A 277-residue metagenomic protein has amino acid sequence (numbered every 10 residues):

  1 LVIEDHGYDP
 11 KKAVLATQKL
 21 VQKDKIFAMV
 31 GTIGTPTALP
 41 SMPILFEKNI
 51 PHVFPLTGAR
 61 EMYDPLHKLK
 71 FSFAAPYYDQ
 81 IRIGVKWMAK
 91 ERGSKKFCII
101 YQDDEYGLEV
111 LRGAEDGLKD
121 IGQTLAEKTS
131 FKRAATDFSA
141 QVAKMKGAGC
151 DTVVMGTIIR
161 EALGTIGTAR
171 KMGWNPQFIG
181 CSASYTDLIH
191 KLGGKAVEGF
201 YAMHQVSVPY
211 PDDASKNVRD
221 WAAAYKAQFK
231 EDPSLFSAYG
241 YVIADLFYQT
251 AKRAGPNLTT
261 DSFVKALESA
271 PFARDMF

Functional and structural regions predicted by a protein language model:
L1-F277: Extracytosolic ligand-binding ectodomains
